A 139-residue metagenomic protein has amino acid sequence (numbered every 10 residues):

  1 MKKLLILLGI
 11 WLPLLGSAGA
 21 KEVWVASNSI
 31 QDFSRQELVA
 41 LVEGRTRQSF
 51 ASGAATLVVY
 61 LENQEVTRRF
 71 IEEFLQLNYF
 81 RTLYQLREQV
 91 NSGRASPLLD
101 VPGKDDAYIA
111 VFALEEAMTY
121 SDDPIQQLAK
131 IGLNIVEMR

Functional and structural regions predicted by a protein language model:
M1-L4: Positively charged n-region of N-terminal signal peptides that target proteins for export
I6-L14: Bacterial N-terminal signal peptides
G19-R139: Flexible loop/hinge segments at secondary-structure junctions
